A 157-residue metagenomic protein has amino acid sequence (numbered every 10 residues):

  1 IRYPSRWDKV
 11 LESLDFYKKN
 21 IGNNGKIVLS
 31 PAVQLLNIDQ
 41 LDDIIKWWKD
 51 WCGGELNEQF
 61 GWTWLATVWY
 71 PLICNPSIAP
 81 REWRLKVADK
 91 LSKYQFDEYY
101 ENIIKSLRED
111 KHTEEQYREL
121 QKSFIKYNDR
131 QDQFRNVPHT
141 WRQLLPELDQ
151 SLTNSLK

Functional and structural regions predicted by a protein language model:
I1-K157: Radical SAM enzyme [4Fe-4S]-AdoMet core and its adjacent flexible, acidic and glycine-rich loops/tails across
